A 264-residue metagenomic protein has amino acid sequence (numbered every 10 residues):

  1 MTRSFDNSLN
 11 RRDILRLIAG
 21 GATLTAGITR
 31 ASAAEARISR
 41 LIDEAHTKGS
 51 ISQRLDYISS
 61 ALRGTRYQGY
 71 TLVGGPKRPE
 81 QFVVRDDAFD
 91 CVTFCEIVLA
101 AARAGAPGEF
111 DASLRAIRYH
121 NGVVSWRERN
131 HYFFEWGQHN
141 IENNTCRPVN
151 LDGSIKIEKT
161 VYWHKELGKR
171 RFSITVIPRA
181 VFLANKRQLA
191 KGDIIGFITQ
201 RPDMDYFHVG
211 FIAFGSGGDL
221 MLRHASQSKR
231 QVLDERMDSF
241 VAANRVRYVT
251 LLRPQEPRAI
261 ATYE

Functional and structural regions predicted by a protein language model:
M1-D13, G20-A22, A26: N-terminal secretory signal peptides
S32-E166: N-terminal capping segments
R103-P107, Q188-A190, G215-D219: Secondary-structure boundary elements
E158-Q200: A mid-sequence, solvent-exposed acidic-amphipathic segment
I194, D203-R223: Catalytic nucleophile-His microenvironment captured as a short glycine-rich beta-strand/loop that brackets
Q200-D203, S228-R230: Solvent-exposed loop/turn segments at secondary-structure junctions within structured extracellular/periplasmic domains
D219-K229, D238-E264: Low-complexity, Gly/Ser/Thr/Pro-rich intrinsically disordered linker/tail segments
D234: A short macromolecule-binding patch
